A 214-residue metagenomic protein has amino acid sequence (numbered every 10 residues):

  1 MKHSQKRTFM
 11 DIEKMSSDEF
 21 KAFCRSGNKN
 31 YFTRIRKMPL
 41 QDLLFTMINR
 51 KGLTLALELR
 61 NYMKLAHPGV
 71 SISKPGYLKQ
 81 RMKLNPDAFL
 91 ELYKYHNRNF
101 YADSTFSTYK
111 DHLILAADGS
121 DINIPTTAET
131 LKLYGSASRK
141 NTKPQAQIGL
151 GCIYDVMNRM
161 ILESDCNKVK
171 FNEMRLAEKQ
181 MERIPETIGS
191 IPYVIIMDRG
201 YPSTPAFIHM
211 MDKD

Functional and structural regions predicted by a protein language model:
M1-D214: Conserved, well-structured functional cores that handle cations and Mg-NTP chemistry
